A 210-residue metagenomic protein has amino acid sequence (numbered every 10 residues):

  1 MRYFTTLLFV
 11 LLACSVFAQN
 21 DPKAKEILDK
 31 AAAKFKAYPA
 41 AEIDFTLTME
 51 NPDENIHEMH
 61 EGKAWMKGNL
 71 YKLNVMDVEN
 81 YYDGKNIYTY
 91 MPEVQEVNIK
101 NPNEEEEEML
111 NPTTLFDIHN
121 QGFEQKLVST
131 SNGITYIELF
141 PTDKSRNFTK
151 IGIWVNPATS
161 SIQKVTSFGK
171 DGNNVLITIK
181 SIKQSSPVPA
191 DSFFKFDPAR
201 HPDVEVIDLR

Functional and structural regions predicted by a protein language model:
F4-A13: Sec-dependent N-terminal signal peptides
S15-I56, N69-L70, R200-R210: N-terminal leader/targeting segments and the immediate start of mature chains
N20-P22, S131, T142-T149, P157-R210: Non-transmembrane domains of secretory- and envelope-associated proteins
E26, I43, F116-Q125, I177: A short, amphipathic edge element
F45-L47, L73-M76, Y136-D143, K164-F168: Short beta-strand segments that buttress and anchor functional surface loops
E61-M109, V175-L176: An acidic-aromatic
W65-K67, Y81-D83, G152-Q163: A short, surface-exposed beta-strand/turn
P102-G133: Flexible, surface-exposed loop/linker segments and immediately adjacent secondary-structure boundaries
